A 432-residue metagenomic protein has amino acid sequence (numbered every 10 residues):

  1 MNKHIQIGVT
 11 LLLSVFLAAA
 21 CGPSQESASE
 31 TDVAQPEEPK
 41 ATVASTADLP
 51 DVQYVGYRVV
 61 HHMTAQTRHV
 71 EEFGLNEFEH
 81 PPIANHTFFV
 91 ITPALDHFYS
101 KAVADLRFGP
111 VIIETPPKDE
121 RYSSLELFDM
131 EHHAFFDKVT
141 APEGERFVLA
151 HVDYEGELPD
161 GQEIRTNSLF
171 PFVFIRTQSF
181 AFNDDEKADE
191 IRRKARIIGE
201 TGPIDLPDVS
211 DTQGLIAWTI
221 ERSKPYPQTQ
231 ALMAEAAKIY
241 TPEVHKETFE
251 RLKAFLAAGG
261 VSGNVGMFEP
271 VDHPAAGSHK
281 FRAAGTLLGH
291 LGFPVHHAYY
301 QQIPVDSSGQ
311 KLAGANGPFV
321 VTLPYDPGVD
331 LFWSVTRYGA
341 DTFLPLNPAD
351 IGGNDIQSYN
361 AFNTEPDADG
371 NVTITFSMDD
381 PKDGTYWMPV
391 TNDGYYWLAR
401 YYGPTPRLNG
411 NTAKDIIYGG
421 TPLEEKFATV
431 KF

Functional and structural regions predicted by a protein language model:
M1-N2, S29, P39: Generic cytosolic/nucleocytoplasmic N-terminal low-complexity/intrinsically disordered segments
M1-V9: Bacterial N-terminal signal peptides that target proteins for export
G8-L11, E30, M63: Intrinsically disordered, low-complexity segments enriched in polar/charged small residues
L17-A20: C-terminal motif of bacterial Sec signal peptides marking the signal peptidase cleavage site
G22-S24: Bacterial signal peptide processing site
E26-A34: Intrinsically disordered, low-complexity serine/threonine-rich segments
V33-F432: A compositional/structural signature for long, glycine/proline-rich flexible linkers and loops on extracytoplasmic
